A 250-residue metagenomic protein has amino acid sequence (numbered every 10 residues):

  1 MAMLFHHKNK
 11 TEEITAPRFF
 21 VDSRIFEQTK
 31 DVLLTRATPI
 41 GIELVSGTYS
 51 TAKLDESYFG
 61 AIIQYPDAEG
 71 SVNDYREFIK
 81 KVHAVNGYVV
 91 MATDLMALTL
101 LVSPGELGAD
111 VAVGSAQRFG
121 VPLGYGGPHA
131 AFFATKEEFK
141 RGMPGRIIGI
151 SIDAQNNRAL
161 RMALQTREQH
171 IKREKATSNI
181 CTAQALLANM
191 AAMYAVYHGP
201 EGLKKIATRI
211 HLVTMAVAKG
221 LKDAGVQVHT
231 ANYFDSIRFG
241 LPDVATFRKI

Functional and structural regions predicted by a protein language model:
M1-F5, I14-A16, D22, G60 (+3 more regions): Catalytic cores of nucleotide-enabled group-transfer and carboxylate-activating enzymes in metabolic and assembly-line
F5-N157, R238-L241, A245-K249: Conserved PLP-enzyme active-site core in the AAT-like
F119-A224, V228-A231: Active-site C-terminal subdomain of aminotransferase-like
